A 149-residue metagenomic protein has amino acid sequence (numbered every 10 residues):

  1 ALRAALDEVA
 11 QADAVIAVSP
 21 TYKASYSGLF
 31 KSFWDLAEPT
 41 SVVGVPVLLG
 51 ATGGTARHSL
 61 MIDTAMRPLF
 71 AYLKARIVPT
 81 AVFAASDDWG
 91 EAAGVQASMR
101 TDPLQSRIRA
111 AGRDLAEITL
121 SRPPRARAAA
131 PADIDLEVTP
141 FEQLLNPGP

Functional and structural regions predicted by a protein language model:
A1: Charged, often glycine-rich, active-site loop that binds/positions anionic groups
A4-L73: Helix-loop-strand module that forms the ligand-binding subsite of alpha/beta enzymes
V42, A75-V78, P124: Secondary-structure boundary/capping residues
V47-L49, V78-A85: Conserved beta-strand/loop subsegment of P-loop NTPase cores
T64, F70, P79, R125-R127: Juxtamembrane/interface motifs at transmembrane-helix termini
Y72, R76-T80, T119: Polyanion-binding and phosphate-handling cores
F83-P149: Glycine-rich phosphate/pyrophosphate-binding loop and the adjoining helix
